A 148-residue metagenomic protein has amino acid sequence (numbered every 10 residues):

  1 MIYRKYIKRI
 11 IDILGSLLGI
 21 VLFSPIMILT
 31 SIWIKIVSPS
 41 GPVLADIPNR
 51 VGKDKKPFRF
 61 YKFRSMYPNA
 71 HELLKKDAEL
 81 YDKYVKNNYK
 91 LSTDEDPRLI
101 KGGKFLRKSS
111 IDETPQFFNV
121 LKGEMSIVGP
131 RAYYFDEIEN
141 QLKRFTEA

Functional and structural regions predicted by a protein language model:
I2-A70, F145: A hydrophobic, helix-centered structural microdomain
Y3, I7, I11, E95-G102 (+1 more regions): Alpha-helical membrane-protein architecture signal
T30-S31, S92, I111: Recognition helices and adjacent regulatory flanks at domain boundaries
V43, T114-A148: Hydrophobic structural segments characteristic of membrane proteins
N69-E79, V128, Y134-D136: Cytochrome P450 core scaffold surrounding the K-helix E-X-X-R motif and the conserved "meander" helix-loop region
L74-D94: Short, solvent-exposed cationic patches
K101-S109: Short, well-ordered beta-strand elements within core beta-sheets of diverse protein domains
